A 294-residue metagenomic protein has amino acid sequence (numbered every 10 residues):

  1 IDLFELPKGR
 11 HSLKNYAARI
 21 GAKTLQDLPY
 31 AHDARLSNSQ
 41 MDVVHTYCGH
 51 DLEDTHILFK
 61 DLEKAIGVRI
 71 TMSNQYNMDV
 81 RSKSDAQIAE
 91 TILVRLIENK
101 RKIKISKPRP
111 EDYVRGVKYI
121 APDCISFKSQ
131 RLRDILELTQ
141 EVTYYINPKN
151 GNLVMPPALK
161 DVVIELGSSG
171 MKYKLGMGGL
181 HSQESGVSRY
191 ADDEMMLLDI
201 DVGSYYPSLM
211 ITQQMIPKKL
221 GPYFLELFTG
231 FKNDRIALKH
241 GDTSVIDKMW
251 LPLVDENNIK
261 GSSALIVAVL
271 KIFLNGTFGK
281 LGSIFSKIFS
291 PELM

Functional and structural regions predicted by a protein language model:
D2-K8: Activity-critical C-terminal alpha-helical subdomain
G9-R10, Y30-R35, S39, I164-M294: Helical catalytic core of nucleic-acid polymerases
H11-S12, Y16-L28, D33-S208: Conserved "right-hand" nucleotidyltransferase catalytic core of DNA-directed polymerases
